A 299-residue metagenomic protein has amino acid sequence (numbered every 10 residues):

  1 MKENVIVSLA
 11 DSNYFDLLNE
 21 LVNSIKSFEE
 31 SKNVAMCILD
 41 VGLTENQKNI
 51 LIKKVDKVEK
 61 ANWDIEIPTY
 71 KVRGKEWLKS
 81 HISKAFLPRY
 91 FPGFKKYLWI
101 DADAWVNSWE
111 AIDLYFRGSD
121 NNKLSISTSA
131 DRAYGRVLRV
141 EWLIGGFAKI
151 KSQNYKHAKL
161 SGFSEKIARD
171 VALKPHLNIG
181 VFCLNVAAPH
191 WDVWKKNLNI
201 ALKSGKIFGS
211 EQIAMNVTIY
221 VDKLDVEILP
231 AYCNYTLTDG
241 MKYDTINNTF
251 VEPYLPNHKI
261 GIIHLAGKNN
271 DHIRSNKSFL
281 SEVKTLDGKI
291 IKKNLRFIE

Functional and structural regions predicted by a protein language model:
M1-E299: Glycosyltransferase catalytic domains, chiefly GT-A lineage
